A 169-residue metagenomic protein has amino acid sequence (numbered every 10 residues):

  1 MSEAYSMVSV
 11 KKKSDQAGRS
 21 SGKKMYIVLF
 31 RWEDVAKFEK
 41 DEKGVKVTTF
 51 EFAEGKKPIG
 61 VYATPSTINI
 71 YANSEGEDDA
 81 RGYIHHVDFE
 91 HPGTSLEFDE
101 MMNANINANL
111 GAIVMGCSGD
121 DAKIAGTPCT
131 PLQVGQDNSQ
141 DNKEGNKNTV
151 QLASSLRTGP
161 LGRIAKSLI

Functional and structural regions predicted by a protein language model:
E3-K11, G82-N103: Charged, amphipathic alpha-helical segments
A4, K12-H86, T130-N142: Solvent-exposed edge beta-strands and adjacent loop segments that serve as assembly or binding interfaces
V10-K13, F30-V35, G55, P92-L96 (+2 more regions): Generic structural motif
K23-L29, V87-E90, A108-C117: Short, hydrophobic/proline-enriched secondary-structure or compact coil segments at domain edges
S74-L96, E144-T158: Oligomerization/assembly interface segments of phage tail-like spikes and tubes
I84-G93, C117-Q136: Short acidic, glycine/tyrosine-flanked loop/strand segments centered on an H-E-D-like triad
E100-A125: Short, acidic/charged, Gly/Pro-enriched secondary-structure junctions
G126-I169: Mixed-charge, glycine-accented linear interaction segment located at domain edges/termini
